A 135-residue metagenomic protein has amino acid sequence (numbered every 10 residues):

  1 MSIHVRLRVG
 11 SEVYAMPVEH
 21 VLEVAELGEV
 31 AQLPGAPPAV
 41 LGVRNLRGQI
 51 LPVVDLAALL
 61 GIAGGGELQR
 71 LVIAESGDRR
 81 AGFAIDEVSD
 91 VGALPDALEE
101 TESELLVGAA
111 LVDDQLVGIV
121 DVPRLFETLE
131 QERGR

Functional and structural regions predicted by a protein language model:
M1-R135: An acidic, low-aromatic, low-complexity terminal/linker signal
